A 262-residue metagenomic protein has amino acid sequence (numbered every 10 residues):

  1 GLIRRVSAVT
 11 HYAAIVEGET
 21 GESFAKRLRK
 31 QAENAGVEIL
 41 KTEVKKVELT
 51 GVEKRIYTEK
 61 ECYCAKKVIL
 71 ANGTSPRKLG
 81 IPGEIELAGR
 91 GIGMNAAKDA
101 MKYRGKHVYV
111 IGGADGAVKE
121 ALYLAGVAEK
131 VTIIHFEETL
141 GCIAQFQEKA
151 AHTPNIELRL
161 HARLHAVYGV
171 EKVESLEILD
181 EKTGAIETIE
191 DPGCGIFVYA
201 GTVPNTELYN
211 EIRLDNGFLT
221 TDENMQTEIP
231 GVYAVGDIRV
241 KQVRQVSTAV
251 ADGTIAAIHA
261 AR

Functional and structural regions predicted by a protein language model:
G1-A35, V118-I143: Beta1-alpha1 glycine-rich phosphate/pyrophosphate-binding loop at the start of Rossmann-like nucleotide-binding domains
G1-L2, A65, K78-L79, V118-K119 (+4 more regions): Glycine/Thr-rich phosphate-binding loops of Rossmann-like dinucleotide-binding domains
L28, G253-R262: A charged, well-structured terminal subsegment
R29-T58, C62-A65, G126-E223, R262: A Rossmann-like FAD-binding core segment of flavoenzymes
V68, V108, V131: Hydrophobic anchor at the start of a short beta-strand that flanks the dinucleotide cofactor-binding loop
G80, I85-R104, G195-T248, D252-I255: FAD-site-proximal beta/loop scaffold in flavoenzymes
G112-A114: Glycine-rich Rossmann-fold phosphate-binding loop(s) that bind the pyrophosphate of adenine dinucleotide cofactors
